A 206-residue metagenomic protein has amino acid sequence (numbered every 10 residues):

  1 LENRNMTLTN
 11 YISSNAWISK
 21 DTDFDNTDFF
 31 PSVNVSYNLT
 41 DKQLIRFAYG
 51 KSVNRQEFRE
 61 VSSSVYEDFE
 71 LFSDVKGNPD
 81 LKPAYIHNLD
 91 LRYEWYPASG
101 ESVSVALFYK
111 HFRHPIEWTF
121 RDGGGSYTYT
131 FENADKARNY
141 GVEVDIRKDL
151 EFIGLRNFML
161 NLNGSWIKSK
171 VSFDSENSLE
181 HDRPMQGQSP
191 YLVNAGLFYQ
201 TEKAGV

Functional and structural regions predicted by a protein language model:
L1-T40, Y66: Signature of Gram-negative outer-membrane beta-barrel scaffolds
L1-T7, Y49-R55, S62-S64, W95 (+4 more regions): Transmembrane beta-strands of outer-membrane beta-barrel pores
L1-Y11, S36-N38, L44, V105 (+2 more regions): Face-selective signature of the C-terminal outer-membrane beta-barrel domain
N5-A16, F58-S64, L71-S73, P115-G123 (+1 more regions): Outer-membrane beta-barrel translocator domains and adjoining extracellular loop/strand segments of Gram-negative
F24, V53-S104, Y109-F112, D122-D149 (+1 more regions): Outer-membrane beta-barrel signature, preferentially recognizing the C-terminal barrel domain of Gram-negative
D25-I45, E94-P97, L160-I167: Transmembrane beta-barrel strand/turn architecture of Gram-negative outer membrane proteins
N38-K42, I86, Y96-G100, E151-L155 (+2 more regions): Outer-membrane beta-barrel channels and translocator barrels
F108-H111, T128-V206: Gram-negative outer-membrane beta-barrel transporters
